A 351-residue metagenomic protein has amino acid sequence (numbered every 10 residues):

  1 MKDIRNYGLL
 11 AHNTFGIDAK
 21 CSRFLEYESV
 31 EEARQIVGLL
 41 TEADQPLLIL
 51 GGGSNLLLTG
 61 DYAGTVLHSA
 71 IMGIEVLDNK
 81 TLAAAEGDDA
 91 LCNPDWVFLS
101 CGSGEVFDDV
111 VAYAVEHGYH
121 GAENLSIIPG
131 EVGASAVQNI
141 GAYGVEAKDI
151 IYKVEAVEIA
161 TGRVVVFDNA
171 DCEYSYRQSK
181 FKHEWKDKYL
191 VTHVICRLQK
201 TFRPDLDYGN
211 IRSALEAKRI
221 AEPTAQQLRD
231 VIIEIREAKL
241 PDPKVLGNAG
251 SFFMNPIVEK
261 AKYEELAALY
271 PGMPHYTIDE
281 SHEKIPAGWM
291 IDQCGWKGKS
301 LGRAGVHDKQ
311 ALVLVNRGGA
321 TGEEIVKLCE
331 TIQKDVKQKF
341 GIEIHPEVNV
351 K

Functional and structural regions predicted by a protein language model:
M1-T161: Anion-binding (especially nucleotide phosphate/pyrophosphate-binding) glycine-rich loop and adjoining beta-alpha core
I4-R5, L10-I17, L56, V164-E323 (+1 more regions): Phosphate/pyrophosphate- and phosphate-bearing ligand-binding catalytic cores of soluble enzymes
